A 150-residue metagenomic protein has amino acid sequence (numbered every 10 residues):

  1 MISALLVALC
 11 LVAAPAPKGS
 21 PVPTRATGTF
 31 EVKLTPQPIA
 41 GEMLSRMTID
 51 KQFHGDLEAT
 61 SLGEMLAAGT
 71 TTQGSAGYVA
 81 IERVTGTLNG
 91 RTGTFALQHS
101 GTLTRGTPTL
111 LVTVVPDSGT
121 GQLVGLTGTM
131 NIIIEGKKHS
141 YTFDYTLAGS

Functional and structural regions predicted by a protein language model:
I2-V12: Bacterial N-terminal signal peptides
P15-S150: Beta-strand-enriched cores of mature, soluble protein domains
